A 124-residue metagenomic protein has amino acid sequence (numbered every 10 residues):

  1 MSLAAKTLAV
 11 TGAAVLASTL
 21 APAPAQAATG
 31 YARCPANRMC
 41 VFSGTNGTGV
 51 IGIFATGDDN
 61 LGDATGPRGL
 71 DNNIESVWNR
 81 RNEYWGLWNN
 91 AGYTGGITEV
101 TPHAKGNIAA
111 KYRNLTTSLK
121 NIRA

Functional and structural regions predicted by a protein language model:
S2-A124: Compact beta-sheet-dominated domain cores in extracellular/mature segments
